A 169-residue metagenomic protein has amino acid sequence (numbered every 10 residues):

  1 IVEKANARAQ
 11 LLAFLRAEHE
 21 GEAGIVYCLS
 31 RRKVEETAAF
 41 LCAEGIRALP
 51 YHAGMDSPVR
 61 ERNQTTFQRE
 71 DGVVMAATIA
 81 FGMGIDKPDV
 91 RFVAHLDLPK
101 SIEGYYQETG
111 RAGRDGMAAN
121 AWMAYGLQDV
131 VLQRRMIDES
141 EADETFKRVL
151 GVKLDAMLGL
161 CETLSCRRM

Functional and structural regions predicted by a protein language model:
I1-V152: Helicase motor core with emphasis on the C-terminal RecA-like subdomain
V152-M169: Cys/His-rich short segments
